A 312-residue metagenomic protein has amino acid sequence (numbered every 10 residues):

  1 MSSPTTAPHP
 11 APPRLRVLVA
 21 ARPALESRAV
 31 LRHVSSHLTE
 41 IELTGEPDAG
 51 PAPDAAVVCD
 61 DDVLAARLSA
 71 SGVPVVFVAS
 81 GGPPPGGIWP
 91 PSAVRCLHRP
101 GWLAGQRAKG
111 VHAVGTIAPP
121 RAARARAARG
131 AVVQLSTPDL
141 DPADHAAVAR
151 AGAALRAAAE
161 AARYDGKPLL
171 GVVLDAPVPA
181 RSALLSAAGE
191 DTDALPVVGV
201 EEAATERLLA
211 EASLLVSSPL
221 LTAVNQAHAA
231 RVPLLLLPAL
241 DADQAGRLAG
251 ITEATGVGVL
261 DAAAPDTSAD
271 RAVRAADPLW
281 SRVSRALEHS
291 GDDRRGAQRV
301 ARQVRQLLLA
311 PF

Functional and structural regions predicted by a protein language model:
S2, A79-V148, V173-D175: A nucleotide-sugar donor-handling region in carbohydrate enzymes
S2, T6, S268-F312: C-terminal amphipathic helix plus adjacent low-complexity, charged tail appended to glycosyltransferase catalytic
L15-A104: Active-site and donor-binding regions of nucleotide-sugar-utilizing enzymes
H37, A147-G166: Short hydrophobic signal-anchor/transmembrane segments that target glycosyltransferases and glycosylation machinery
A56, L214-L215, P233: Hydrophobic acceptor-binding patch used for acceptor engagement in glycosyltransferases
A79-P84, G101-W102, V197-A203, P238-Q244 (+1 more regions): Short, acidic/turn-prone active-site loops that include or flank metal/cofactor- and phosphate-binding residues
P177-H228: Donor nucleotide-activated moiety binding/catalytic core segment of transferases that use nucleotide-activated donors
T222-R282: Catalytic binding pocket for nucleotide-activated donors in carbohydrate/polymer assembly enzymes
